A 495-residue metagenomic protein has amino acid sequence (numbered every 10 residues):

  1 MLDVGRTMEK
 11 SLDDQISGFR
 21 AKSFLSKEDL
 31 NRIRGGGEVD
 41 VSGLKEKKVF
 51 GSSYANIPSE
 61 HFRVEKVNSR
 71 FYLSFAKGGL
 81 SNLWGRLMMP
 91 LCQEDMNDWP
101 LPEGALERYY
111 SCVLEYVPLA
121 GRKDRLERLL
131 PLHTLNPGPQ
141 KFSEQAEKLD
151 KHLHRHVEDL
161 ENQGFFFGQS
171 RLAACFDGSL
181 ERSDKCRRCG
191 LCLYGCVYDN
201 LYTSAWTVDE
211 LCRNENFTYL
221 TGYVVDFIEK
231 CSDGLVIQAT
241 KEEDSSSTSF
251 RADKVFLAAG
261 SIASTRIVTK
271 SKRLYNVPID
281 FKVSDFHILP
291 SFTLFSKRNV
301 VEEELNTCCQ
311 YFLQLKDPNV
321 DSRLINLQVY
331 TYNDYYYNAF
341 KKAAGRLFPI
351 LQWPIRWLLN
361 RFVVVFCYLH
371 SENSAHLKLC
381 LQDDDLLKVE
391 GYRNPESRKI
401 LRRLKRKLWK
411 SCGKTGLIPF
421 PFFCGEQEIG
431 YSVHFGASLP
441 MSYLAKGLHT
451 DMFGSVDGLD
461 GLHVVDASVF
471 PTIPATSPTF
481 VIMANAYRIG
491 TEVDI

Functional and structural regions predicted by a protein language model:
M1-I16: Glycine-rich FAD pyrophosphate-binding loop
R6, G18-G51, S59, T218-L220 (+3 more regions): Mid-to-C-terminal "cap/lid" subdomains and adjacent gly/pro-rich loops that border and regulate access to redox
S26-S52, H61-K66, R70, C92 (+2 more regions): Conserved redox-cofactor binding core of oxidoreductases
G37-E38, S52, I57-P58, S170 (+6 more regions): A glycine-rich dinucleotide-binding beta-alpha-beta segment and adjacent secondary-structure elements that constitute
S74-L87: Conserved phosphate/anionic-ligand binding catalytic regions in large, soluble enzymes, centered on
D226-S249, V255: Conserved beta-strand-loop-beta-strand element in the redox core of flavoprotein oxidoreductases
K341-I418: C-terminal catalytic lobe of FAD-dependent flavoproteins
T472-V493: A conserved FAD-binding loop/helix module that cradles the flavin
